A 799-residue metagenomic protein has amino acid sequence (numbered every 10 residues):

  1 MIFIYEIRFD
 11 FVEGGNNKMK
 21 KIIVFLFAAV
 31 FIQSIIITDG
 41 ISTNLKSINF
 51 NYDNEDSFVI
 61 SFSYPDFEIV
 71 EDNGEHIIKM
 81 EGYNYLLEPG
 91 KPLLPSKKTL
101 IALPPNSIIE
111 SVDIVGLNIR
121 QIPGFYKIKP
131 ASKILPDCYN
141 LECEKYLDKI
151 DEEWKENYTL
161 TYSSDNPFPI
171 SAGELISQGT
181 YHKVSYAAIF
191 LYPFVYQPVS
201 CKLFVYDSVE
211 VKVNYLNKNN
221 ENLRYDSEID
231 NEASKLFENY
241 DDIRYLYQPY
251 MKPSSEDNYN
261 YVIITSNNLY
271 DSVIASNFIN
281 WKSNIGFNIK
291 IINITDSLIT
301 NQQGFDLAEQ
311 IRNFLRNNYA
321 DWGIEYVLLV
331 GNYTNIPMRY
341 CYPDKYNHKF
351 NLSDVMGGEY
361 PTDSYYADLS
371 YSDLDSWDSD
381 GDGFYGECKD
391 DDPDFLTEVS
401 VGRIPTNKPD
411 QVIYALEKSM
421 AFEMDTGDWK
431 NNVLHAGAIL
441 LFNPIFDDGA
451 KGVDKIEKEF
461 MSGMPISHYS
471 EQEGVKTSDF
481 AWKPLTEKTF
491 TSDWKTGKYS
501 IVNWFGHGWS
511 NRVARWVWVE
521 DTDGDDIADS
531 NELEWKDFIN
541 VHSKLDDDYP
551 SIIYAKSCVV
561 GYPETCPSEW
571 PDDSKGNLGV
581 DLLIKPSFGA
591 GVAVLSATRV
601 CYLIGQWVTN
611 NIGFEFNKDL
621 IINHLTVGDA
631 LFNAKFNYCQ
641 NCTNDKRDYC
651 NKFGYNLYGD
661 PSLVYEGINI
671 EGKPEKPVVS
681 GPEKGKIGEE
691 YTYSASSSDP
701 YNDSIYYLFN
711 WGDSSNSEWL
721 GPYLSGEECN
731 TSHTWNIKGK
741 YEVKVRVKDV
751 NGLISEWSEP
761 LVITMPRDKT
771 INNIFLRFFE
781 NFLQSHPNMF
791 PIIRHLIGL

Functional and structural regions predicted by a protein language model:
M1-I7, Y658, G672-E675: Short intrinsically disordered, low-complexity coil segments enriched in acidic
M1-S42, V327, H435, L595 (+3 more regions): Secretory targeting signatures
I7, G14, M19-I22, S34 (+15 more regions): Intrinsic disorder/low-complexity segments enriched in polar/small residues
K21-I22, N623, V627, G688: Generic alpha-helix initiation/capping and coil-helix boundary signal
K21-I22, S283, T734: Hydrophobic alpha-helical segments, especially transmembrane helices and their immediate juxtamembrane helical caps
A29, Q33, I670-R777, L799: Extracellular/lumenal mature domains of secreted and surface-exposed proteins
I36-E671: Cysteine-dependent hydrolase recognition
D321, Y701, H786: Acidic-histidine catalytic/liganding microenvironments
